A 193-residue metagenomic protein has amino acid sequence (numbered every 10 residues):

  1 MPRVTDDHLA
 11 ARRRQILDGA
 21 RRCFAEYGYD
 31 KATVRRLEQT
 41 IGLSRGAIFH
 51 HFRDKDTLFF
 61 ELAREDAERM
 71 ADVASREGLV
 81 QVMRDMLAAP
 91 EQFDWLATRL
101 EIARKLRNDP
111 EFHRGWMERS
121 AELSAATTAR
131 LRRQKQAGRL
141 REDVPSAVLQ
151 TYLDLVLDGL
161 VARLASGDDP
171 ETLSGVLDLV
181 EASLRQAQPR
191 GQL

Functional and structural regions predicted by a protein language model:
M1-A11, G191-L193: N-terminal intrinsically disordered/low-complexity leader segments
T5, D30-K31, L140-V144: Short, charged helix-capping/linker segments at alpha-helix termini
A10-D18, D30-K31, G42, H50-D72 (+1 more regions): An amphipathic alpha-helix adjacent to DNA-recognition modules
F24, R36-T40, I48: Append "Primarily bacterial transcriptional regulators
E26-Y27, A137: Short coil/turn segments at alpha/beta junctions that flank glycine-rich nucleotide-binding fingerprints
E61, E68-A97, S146-L153, S174: Hydrophobic alpha-helical connector segments
E91-M117, T128, A162: Amphipathic alpha-helical segments used for helix-helix packing
H113-M117, A121, K135-L193: Hydrophobic/aromatic-rich alpha-helical bundle segments in the mid-to-C-terminal region
